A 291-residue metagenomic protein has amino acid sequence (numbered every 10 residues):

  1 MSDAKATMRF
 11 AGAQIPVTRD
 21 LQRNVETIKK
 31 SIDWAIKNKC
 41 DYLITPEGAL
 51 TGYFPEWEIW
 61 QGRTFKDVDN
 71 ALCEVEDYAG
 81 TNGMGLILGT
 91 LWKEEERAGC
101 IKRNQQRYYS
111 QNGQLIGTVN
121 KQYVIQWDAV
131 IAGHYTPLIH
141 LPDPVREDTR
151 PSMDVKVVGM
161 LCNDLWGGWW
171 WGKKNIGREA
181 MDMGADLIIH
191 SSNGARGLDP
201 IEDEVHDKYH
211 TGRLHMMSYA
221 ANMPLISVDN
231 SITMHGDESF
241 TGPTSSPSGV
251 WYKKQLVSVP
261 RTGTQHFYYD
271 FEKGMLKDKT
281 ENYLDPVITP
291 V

Functional and structural regions predicted by a protein language model:
M1-D3: Eukaryotic N-terminal targeting leaders
K5-A11: Extreme N-terminal starter segment of soluble prokaryotic enzymes
G12, I44, I87, G159 (+1 more regions): Structural motif
Q14-L21: Short polar catalytic/cofactor-binding loops
L21, K30-L115, K121, G194-P224: Cys-nucleophile CN-hydrolase/nitrilase-fold catalytic domain and related Cys-dependent amidase chemistry that acts on
K66-L88, W166-H266: CN hydrolase (nitrilase-like) catalytic-core segments centered on the catalytic cysteine and neighboring Lys/Glu
E94-L187, S191, R196-G197, I201-G212 (+2 more regions): Active-site catalytic loop in hydrolytic enzyme cores
